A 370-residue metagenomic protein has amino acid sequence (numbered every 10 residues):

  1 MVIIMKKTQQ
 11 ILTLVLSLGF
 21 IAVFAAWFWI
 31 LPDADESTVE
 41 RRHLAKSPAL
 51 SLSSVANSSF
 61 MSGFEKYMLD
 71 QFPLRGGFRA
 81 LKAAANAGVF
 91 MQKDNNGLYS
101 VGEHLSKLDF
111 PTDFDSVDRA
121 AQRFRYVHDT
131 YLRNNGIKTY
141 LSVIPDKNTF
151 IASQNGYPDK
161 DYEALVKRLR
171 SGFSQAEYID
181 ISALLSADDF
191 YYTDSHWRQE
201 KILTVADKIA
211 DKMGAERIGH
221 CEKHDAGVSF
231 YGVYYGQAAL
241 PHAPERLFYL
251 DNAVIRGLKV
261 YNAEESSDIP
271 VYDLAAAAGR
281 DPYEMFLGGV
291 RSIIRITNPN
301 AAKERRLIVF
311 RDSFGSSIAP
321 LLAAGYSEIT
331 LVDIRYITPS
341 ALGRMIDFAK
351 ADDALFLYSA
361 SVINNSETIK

Functional and structural regions predicted by a protein language model:
M1-K370: Extracellular glycan-modifying ectodomains
